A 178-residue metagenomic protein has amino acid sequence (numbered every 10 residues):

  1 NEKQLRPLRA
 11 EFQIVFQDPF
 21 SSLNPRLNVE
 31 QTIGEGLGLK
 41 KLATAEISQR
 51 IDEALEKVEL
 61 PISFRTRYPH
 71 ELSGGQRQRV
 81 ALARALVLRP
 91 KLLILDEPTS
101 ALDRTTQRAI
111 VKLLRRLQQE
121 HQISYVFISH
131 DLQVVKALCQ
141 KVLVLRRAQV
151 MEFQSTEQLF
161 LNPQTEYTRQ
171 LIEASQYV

Functional and structural regions predicted by a protein language model:
N1-Q13, L39, Q158-P163: ABC ATPase NBD coupling module
G38, A45-S63, I172-E173: Conserved ABC ATPase "signature" region
Y68-L72, Q76: Conserved ABC ATPase signature
V87-K91: A short, proline-enriched helix->beta-strand linker immediately N-terminal to the Walker B motif in ABC-type P-loop
V135-A137: A short, surface-exposed alpha-helical micro-motif characterized by mixed small hydrophobic and charged/polar residues
F153-Q154: ABC ATPase "signature
